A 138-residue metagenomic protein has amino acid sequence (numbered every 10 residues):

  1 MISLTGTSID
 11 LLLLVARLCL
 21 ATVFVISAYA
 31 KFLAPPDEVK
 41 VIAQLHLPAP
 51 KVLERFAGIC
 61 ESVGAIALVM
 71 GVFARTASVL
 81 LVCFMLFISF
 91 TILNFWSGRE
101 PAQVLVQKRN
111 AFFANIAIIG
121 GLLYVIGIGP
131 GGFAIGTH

Functional and structural regions predicted by a protein language model:
M1-D37, A43, P48-I59, V63 (+1 more regions): Extended, low-polarity transmembrane helix blocks
